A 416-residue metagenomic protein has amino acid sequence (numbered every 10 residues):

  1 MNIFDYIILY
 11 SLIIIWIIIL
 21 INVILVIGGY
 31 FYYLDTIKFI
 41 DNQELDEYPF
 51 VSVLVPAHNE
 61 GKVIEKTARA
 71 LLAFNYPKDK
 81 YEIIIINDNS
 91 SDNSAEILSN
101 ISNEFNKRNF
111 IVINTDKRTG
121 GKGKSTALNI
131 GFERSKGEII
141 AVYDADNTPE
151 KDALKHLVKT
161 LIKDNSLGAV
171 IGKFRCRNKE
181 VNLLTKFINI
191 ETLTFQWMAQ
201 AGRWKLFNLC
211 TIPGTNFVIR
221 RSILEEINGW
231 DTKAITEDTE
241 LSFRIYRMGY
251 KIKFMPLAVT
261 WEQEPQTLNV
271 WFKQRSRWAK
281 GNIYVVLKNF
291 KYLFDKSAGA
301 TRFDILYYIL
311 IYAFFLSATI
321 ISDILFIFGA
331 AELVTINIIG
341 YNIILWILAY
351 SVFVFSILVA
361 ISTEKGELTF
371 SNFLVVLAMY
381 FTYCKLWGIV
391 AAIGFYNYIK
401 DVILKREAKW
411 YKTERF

Functional and structural regions predicted by a protein language model:
I24-Y48, K291-I305, L325-F416: Juxtamembrane C-terminal module of membrane proteins
L25-K80: N-terminal signal-anchor transmembrane helix
P49-S52, E82, E225, E240: Cell-envelope/extracellular polymer assembly enzymes that use nucleotide-activated donors
E65, D92-I101, D152: Acidic helix N-cap motif at the loop->helix transition within catalytic regions of sugar-transfer enzymes
K78, N87-E96, K117-T119: A conserved acidic beta->alpha catalytic loop
N106-K107, I113-G137, K151-I235, S276-A279 (+2 more regions): Long helical/loop segments within the catalytic core of UDP-sugar-dependent glycosyltransferases, especially the large
I140: Short aromatic/hydrophobic "clamp" motif used to bind/position activated sugar donors
S242-T260: Catalytic donor-sugar/metal-binding loop of nucleotide-sugar-dependent glycosyltransferases
